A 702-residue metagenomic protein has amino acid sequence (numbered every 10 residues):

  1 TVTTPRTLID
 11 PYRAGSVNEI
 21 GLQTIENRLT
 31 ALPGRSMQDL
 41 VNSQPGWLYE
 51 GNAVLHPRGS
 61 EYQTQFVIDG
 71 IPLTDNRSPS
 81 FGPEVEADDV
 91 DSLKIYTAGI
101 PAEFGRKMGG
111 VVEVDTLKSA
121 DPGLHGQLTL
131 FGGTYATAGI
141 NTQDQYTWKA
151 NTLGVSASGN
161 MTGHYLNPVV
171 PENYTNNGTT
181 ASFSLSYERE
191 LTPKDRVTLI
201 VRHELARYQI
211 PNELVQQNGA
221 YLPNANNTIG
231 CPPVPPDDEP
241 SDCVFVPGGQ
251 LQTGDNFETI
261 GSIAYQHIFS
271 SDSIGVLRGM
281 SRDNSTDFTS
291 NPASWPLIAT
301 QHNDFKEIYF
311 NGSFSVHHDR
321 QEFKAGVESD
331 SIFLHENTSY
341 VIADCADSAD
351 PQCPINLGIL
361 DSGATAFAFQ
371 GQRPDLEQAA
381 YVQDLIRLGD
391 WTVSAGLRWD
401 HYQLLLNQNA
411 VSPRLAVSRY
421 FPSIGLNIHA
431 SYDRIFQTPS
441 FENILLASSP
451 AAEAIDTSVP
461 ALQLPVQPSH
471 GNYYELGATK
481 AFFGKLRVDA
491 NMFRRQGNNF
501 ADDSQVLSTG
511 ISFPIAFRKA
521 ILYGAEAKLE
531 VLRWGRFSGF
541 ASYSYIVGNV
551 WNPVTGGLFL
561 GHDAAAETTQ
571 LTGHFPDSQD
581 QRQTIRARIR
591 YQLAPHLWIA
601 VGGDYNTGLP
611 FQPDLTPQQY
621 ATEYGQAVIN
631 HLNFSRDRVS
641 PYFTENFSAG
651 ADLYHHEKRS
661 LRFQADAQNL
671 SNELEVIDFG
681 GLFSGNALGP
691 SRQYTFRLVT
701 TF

Functional and structural regions predicted by a protein language model:
T3-Y62, V67-P101, V111, D115-L117 (+3 more regions): Periplasmic N-terminal accessory/gating domains of Gram-negative outer-membrane beta-barrel systems
R35, D75, D88-T97, P101-F183 (+3 more regions): Outer-membrane beta-barrel translocator/receptor signature
Q145-F257, T286-S290, N499: Periplasmic-side early beta-strands and strand-to-turn transitions of outer-membrane beta-barrels
E190-A206, G254-N407, D489-M492: Face-selective signature of the C-terminal outer-membrane beta-barrel domain
L214, S285, T338-Y340, L405 (+7 more regions): Surface-exposed extracellular loop regions of Gram-negative outer-membrane beta-barrel proteins, predominantly
V276-M280, T286-D287, Y420, L464-Y523 (+2 more regions): Membrane-embedded beta-barrel scaffold of Gram-negative outer-membrane proteins
R387-T392, M492-Q496, I515-L615: Gram-negative outer-membrane beta-barrel transporters
H596, Y605-G625, Y642-T644, A651-F702: C-terminal beta-signal and adjacent terminal beta-strands/loops of Gram-negative outer-membrane beta-barrel proteins
